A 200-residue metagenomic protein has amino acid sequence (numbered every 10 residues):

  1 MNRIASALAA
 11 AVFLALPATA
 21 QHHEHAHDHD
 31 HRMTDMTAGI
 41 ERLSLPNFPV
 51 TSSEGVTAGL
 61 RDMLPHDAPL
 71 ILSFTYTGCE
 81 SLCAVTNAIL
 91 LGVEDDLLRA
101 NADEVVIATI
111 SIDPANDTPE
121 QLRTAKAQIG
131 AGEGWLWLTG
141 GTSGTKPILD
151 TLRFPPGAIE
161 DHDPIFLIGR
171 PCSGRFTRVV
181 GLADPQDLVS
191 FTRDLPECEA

Functional and structural regions predicted by a protein language model:
A7-A15: Bacterial N-terminal signal peptides
L16-A20: Sec/Tat signal peptide C-region and signal peptidase I cleavage site
D28-D62, V85-A88: N-terminal "domain-start" segment that seeds a small globular fold
L60-L90: Short active-site neighborhood of thiol/selenol oxidoreductases, capturing the structured segment around
A68-P69, T86-T109, A127: Conserved helix-turn-beta segment immediately C-terminal to the redox Cys motif in thioredoxin-like folds
D103-D117, E133-S143: Thiol-based oxidoreductase modules, predominantly thioredoxin-like and allied folds used for disulfide exchange
R123-D163: Short, internal strand/loop/helix patches that form the active-site neighborhood or redox-interaction surface
E160-A200: Thiol-/selenol-based redox modules, centered on thioredoxin-like and closely related oxidoreductase domains
